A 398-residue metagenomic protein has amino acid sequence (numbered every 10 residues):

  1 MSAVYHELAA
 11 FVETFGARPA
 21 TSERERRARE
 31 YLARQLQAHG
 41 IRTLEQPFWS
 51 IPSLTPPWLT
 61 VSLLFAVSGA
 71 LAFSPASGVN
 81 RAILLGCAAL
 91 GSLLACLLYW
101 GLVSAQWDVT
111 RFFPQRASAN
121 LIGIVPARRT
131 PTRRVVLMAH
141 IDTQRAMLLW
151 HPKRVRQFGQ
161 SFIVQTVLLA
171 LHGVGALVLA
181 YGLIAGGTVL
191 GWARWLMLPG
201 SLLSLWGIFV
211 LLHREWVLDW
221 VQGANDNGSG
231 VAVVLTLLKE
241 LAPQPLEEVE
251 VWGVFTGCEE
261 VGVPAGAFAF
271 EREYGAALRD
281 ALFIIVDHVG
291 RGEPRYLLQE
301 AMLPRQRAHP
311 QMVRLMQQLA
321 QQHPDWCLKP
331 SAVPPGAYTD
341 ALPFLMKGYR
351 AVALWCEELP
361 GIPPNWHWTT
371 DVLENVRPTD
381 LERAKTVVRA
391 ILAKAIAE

Functional and structural regions predicted by a protein language model:
M1-R24, H39, D108, H213-W220 (+3 more regions): N-terminal capping segment at the start of a domain
S2-Y5, P19-R27, A224, G228 (+3 more regions): Soluble non-cytosolic domains of exported or imported proteins
A3-H6, A10, R27, Y31 (+8 more regions): Extracytoplasmic/secreted proteins, especially bacterial periplasmic and envelope-associated proteins
A17, P47-W49, G292-E398: Active-site-adjacent substrate-binding region of metalloamidase/peptidase-like peptide-processing proteins
R18-P126, L148-L198: A non-catalytic alpha/beta surface segment that caps or lines the substrate-entry region of metallo-dependent hydrolase
E45, V136-M138, W252-F255, A281-I285 (+1 more regions): Structural recognition of the beta-strand scaffold that forms the well-ordered cores of secreted hydrolase catalytic
L85-I122, T130, T143-L148, V178-L202 (+2 more regions): Acidic/histidine-rich catalytic neighborhood of metal-dependent amide-processing enzymes
A127-V135: Proline/glycine-enriched tight loop/beta-turn segments at coil->beta junctions that connect or precede beta-strands
